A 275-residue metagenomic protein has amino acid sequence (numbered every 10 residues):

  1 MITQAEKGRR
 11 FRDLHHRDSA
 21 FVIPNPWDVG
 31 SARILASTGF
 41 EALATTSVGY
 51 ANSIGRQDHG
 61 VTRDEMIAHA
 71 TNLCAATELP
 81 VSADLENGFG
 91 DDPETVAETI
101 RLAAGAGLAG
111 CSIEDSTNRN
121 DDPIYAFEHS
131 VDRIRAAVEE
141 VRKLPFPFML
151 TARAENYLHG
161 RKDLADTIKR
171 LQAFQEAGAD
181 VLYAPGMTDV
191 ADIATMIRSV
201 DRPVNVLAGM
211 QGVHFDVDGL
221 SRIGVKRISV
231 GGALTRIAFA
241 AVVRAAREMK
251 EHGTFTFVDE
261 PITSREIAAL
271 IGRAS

Functional and structural regions predicted by a protein language model:
I2-V206, M210-V230, I237-F239, V243-R244 (+1 more regions): Alpha/beta enzyme core
K226, V230-S275: Conserved alpha/beta catalytic core and glycan-binding cleft of carbohydrate-active enzymes
